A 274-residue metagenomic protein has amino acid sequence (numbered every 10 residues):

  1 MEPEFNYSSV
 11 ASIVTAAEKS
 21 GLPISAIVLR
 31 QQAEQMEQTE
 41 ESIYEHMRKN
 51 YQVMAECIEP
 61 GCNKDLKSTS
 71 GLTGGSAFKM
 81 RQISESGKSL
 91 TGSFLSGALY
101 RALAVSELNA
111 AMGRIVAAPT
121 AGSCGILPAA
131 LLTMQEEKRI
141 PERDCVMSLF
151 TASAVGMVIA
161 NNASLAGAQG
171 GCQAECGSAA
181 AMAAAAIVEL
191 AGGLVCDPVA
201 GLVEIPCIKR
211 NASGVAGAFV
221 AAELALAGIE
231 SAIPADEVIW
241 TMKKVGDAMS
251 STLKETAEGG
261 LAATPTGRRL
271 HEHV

Functional and structural regions predicted by a protein language model:
M1-M112, E137, A235-V274: Generic N-terminal targeting/processing segments that precede catalytic cores or assembly contacts
L90, A117-C124, E136, I140-P141 (+1 more regions): Glycine- and small hydrophobic-enriched segments that form the cores of compact globular domains
G92-N109, D144-S164, V195-D197, A232-I233 (+2 more regions): Acidic-glycine-rich active-site phosphate/pyrophosphate-binding loop
M112-A130, A174-A179: Conserved phosphate/anionic-ligand binding catalytic regions in large, soluble enzymes, centered on
P128-R139, A184-G192: Alpha-helical support elements that line or immediately flank enzyme active sites and cofactor-binding pockets
F150-A186, V195-G217: A structural-propensity feature for long, helix-poor, extended segments
A185-V274: Functionally critical mobile loop/hinge segments
